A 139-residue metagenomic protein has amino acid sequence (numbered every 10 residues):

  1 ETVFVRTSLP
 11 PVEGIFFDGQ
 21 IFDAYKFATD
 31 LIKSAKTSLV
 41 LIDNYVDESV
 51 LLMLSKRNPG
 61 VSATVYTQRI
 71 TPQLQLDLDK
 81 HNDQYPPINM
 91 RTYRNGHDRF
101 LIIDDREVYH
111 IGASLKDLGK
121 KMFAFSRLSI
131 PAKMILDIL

Functional and structural regions predicted by a protein language model:
E1-Y25, S34, L41, Y45-L139: PLD/PLD-like phosphodiesterase catalytic module centered on the HKD motif
